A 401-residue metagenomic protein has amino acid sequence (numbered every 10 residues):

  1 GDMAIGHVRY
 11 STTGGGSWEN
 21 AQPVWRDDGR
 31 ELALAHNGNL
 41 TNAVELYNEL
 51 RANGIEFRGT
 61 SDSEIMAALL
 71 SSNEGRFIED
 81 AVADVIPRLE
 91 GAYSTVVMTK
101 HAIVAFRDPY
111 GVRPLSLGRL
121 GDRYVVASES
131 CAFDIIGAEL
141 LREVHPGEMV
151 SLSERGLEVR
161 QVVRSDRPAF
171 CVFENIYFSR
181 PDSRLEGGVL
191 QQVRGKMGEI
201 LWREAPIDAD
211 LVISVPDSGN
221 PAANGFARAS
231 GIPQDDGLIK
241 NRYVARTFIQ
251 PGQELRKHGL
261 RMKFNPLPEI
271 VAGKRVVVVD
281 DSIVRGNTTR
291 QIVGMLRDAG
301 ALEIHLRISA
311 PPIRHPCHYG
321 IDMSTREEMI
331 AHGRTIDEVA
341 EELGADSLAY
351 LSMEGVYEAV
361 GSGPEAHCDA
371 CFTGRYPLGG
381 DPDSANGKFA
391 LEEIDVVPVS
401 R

Functional and structural regions predicted by a protein language model:
G1-P146, S151-A209, V215, E303: Conserved short alpha-helical segments that host acidic/polar catalytic motifs at enzyme active sites
G6, A35, M98, F106-R107 (+13 more regions): Generic beta-strand/beta-sheet core signal
T12-T13, N42, V112-R113, F133-D134 (+6 more regions): Flexible loop/turn segments at secondary-structure boundaries
I55, G75-R76, E204-D210, R228-D235 (+2 more regions): Secondary-structure transition/capping motifs at alpha-helix termini and the adjoining loop/turn into the next element
I65-R76, P216, A227-R246: Amphipathic alpha-helical
D84, A132, E139-L140, V144-E148 (+5 more regions): Phosphate/diphosphate-binding loops
I86, H101-A102, R119, G137-E143 (+2 more regions): PRPP-dependent phosphoribosyltransferase catalytic core
G231-V277, N287, R314-S324: Short, glycine/charge-rich flexible loops or terminal/linker lids adjacent to PRPP-binding catalytic cores
